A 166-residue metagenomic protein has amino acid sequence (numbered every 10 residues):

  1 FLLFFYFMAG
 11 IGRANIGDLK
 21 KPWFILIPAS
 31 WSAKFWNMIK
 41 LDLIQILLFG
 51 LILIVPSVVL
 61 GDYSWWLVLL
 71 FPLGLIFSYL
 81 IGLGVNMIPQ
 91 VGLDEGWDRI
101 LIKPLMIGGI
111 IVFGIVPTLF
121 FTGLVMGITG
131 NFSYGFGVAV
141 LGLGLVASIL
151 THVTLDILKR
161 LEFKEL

Functional and structural regions predicted by a protein language model:
F1-K21, W31-L166: Hydrophobic alpha-helical transmembrane segments of membrane proteins
